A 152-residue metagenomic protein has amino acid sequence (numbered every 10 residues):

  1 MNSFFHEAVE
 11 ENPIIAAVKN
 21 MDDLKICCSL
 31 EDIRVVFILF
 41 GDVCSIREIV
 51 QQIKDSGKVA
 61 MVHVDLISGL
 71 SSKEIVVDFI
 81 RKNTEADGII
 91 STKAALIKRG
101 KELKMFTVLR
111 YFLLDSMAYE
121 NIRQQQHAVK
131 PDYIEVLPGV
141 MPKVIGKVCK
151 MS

Functional and structural regions predicted by a protein language model:
M1-V62, S68-L70, E85-A86: Conserved N-terminal beta1-alpha1 strand-loop-helix module at the mouth
N2, F40-S56, G69-E74, S91-M105 (+2 more regions): Active-site-adjacent beta->alpha loops and helix N-cap segments on the catalytic face of soluble alpha/beta enzymes
I15, V35-F37, M61, R81 (+3 more regions): Conserved beta-strand positions in the central sheet of alpha/beta enzyme cores
A17-S29, K73-F79, M117-H127: Short, acidic/polar
L30-E31, N83-T84, L103, A128-V129 (+1 more regions): Structural motif
D55-S56, V108-L109, A128: Short alpha-helix boundary/capping motifs
D65, F112: Histidine-centered beta-alpha loop that forms part of the nucleotide-sugar donor binding/catalytic region in diverse
D78-I90, Q124-E135: Structural recognition of alpha->loop->beta junctions
